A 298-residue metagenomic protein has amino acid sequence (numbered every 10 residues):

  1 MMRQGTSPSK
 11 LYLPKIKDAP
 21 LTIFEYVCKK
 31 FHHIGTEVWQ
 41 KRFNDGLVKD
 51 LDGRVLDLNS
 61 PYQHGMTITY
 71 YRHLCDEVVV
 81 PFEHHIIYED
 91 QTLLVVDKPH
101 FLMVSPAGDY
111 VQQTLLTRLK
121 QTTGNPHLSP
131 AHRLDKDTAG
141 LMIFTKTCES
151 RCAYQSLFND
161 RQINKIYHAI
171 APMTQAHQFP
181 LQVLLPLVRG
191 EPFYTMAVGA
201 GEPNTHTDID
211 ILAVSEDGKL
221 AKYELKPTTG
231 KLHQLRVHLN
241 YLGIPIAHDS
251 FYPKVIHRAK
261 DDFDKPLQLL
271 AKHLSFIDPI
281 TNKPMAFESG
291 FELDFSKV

Functional and structural regions predicted by a protein language model:
M1-V298: RNA pseudouridine synthases
